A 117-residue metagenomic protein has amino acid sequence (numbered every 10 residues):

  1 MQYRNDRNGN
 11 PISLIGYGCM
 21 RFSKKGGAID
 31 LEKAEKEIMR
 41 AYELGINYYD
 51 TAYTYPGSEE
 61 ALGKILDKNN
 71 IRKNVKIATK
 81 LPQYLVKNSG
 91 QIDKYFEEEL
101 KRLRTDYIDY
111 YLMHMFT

Functional and structural regions predicted by a protein language model:
M1-V75: N-terminal binding-site loop/beta-alpha segment at the start of enzyme catalytic domains that lines or forms
G16, V75-A78, Y107, Y111-L112: Short, basic/glycine-rich phosphate-binding loops at helix/coil junctions that contact nucleotide phosphates
M20-F22, A52-T54, K80-Y84, M113-F116: Active-site beta-loop-alpha junctions enriched in small/polar residues
K25, M39, V86-T117: Glycine/proline-rich, positively charged, aromatic-decorated active-site loop/lid region on the catalytic face
G45-D50, L81, Y107-Y111: Short C-terminal domain-edge/linker segments immediately following a structured domain
G57-E59, L85-N88: Short active-site-adjacent helix-start/loop capping segments
A61-I65, K80, Q91-E98: Generic beta-strand or strand-like secondary-structure segments
